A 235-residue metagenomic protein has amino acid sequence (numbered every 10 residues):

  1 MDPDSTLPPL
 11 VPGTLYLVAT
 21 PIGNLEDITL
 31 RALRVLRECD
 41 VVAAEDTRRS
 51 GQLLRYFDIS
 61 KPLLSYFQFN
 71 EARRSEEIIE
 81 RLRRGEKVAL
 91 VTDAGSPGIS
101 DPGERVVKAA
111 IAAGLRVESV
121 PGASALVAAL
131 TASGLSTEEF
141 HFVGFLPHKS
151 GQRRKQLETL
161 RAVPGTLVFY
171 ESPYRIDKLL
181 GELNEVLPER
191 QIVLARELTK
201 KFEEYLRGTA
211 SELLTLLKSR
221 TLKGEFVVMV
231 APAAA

Functional and structural regions predicted by a protein language model:
D2-Q68: Glycine-rich, flexible N-terminal cofactor/catalytic loop recognition
P12, K87, T166-A235: A contiguous loop/helix-start segment that scaffolds small-molecule binding in enzyme catalytic cores
L36-V42, G114-E118, G165-L167: Short active-site oxyanion
A44-E45, D101, Y170: Short beta-strand scaffold positions
T47-R48, S65-A72, A123, G144-K149 (+1 more regions): Short, acidic/turn-prone active-site loops that include or flank metal/cofactor- and phosphate-binding residues
S60-Q68, V117-E118, E138-G144, E189-A195: Short hydrophobic/aromatic-enriched beta-strand-loop microsegments
F67-N70, S75-S124: Glycine/small-residue-rich loop that forms an oxyanion/phosphate-binding "nest" at active or ligand-binding sites
R105-V163: Class I SAM-dependent methyltransferase SAM-binding "motif I" and its flanking Rossmann-like core
